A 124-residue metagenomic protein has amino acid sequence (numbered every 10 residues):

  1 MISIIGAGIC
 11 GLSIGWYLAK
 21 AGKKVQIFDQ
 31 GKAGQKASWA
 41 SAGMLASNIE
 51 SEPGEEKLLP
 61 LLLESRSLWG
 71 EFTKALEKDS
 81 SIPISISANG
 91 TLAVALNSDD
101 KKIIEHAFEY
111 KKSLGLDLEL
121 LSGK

Functional and structural regions predicted by a protein language model:
M1-I27: N-terminal Rossmann-like FAD-binding beta1-loop-alpha1 element of flavoenzymes
S3, I27, W39, S80 (+1 more regions): A generic, residue-level signal for flexible/boundary positions that often mark functional hotspots
I4, Q30-K32, D79, I104: Hydrophobic alpha-helical segments and their boundary regions
I4-I9, K32, A40-M44, A88: Short glycine/serine/threonine-biased micro-segments
L12, Q35, K101: Loop/helix-junction capping segments adjacent to catalytic residues or to phosphate/diphosphate-binding pockets
A19-S41: Glycine-rich FAD pyrophosphate-binding loop
M44-K124: Dinucleotide-binding Rossmann-like beta1-alpha1 core, especially the glycine-rich loop that anchors the ADP
